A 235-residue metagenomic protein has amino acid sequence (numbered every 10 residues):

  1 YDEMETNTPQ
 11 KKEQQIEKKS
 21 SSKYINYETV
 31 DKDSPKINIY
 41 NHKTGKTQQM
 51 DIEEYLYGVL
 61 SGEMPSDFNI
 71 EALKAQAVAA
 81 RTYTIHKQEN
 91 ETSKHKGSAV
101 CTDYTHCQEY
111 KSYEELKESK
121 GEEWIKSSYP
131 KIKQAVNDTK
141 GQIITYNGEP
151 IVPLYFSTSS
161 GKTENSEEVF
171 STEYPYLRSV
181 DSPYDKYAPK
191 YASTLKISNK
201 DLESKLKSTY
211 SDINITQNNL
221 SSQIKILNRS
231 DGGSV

Functional and structural regions predicted by a protein language model:
Y1-V235: Conserved, single-site charged/polar hotspot
